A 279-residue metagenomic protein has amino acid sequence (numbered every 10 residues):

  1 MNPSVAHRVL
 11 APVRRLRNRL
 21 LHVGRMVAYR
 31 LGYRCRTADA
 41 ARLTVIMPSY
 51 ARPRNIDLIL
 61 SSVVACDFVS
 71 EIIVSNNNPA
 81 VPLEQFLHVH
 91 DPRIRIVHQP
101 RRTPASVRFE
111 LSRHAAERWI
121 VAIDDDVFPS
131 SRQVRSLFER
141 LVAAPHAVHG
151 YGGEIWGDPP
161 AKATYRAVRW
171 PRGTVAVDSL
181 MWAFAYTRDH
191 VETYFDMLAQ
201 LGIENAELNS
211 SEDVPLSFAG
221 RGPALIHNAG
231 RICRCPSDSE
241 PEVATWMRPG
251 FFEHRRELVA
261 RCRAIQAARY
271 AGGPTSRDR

Functional and structural regions predicted by a protein language model:
S4-A28, R36-A41, R54-I59, M197-R279: C-terminal catalytic/acceptor-binding lobe
L43-R52, I59, C66: A conserved hydrophobic helix/loop-capping motif in glycosyltransferases and polysaccharide synthases
L60-V97: Acidic donor-binding segment of Leloir-type glycosyltransferases
N77, I123-D125: Active-site acidic Asp-centered loop
Q99-V107, N209-S210: A short, glycine-/small-residue-rich helix N-cap motif at loop->alpha-helix starts within glycosyltransferase
P104-H114, S217: Short, conserved alpha-helix that lines the donor NDP-sugar binding/gating region of sugar-transfer enzymes
S112, F128-G202: Conserved catalytic core of nucleotide-sugar-dependent glycosyltransferases
I120: Short aromatic/hydrophobic "clamp" motif used to bind/position activated sugar donors
